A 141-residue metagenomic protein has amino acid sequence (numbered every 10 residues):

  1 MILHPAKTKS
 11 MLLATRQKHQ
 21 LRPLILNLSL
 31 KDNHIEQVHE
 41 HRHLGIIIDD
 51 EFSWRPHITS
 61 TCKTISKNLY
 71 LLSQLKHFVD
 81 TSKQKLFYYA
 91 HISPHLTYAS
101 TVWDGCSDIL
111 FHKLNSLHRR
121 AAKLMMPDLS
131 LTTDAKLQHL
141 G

Functional and structural regions predicted by a protein language model:
M1-L12, K18, L110-G141: Short, charged alpha-helical motifs in flexible N/C-terminal segments and linkers
M1-P5, L75-S82, V102-D104, L129-T132: Surface-exposed helix-capping loop/turn segments at secondary-structure junctions
I2-H39: Short, conserved micro-motifs composed of acidic
I25-L30, I58-K63, L137-L140: Short intrinsically disordered coil segments
D32-V102: Basic, alpha-helical interaction scaffolds
F52, T97-S100, D104-S107, A122 (+2 more regions): Hydrophobic/aromatic-lined pockets within catalytic cores
S82-A90, D108-R119: An alpha-helix initiation/capping motif
